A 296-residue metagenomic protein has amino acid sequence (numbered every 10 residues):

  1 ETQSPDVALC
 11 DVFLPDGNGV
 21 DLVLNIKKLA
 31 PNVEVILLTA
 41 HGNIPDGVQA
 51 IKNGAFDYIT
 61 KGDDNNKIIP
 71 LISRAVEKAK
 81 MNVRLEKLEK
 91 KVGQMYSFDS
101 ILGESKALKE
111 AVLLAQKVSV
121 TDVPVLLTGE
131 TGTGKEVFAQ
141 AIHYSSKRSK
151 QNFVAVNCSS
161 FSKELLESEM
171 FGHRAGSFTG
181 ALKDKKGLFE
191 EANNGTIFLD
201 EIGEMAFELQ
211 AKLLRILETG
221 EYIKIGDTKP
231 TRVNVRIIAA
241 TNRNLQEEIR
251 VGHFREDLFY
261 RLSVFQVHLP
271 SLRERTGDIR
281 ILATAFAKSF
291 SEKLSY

Functional and structural regions predicted by a protein language model:
D11, T39, E201: Active-site residues of response regulator receiver
V12-F13, E34-I36: The short loop immediately C-terminal to the conserved phospho-acceptor aspartate in CheY-like receiver
P15, N43, M205: The feature encodes the CheY-like receiver
N18-D21: Acidic catalytic/metal-coordinating carboxylates
D63, S100, L114-T179, E190-A206 (+2 more regions): Conserved post-Walker A coupling segment in P-loop NTPases
N65-E130: Flexible nucleotide-interacting loop at or near the entrance of a catalytic core
N66, P70-S73, S146-Q151, G226-R236 (+1 more regions): Nucleotide-binding/hydrolysis machinery
